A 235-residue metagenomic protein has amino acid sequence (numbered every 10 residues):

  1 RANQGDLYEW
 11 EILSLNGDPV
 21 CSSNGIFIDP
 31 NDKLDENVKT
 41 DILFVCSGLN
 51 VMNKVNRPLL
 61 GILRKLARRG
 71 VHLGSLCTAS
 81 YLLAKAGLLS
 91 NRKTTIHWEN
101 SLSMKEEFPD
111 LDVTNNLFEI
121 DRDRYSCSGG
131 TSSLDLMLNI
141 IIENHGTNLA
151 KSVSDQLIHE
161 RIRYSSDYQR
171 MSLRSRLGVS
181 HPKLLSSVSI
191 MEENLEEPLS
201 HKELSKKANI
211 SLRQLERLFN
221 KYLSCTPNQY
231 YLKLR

Functional and structural regions predicted by a protein language model:
R1-L73, L83-K85, I142, K151 (+1 more regions): Extended, subdomain-level signal for the structured scaffold at the beginning of enzyme domains
S14-N16, D32, W98, L117 (+1 more regions): Residues at the C-termini of beta-strands that transition into short coil/loop
N50-M52, S80-L82, S90, L102: Glycine-rich nucleotide phosphate-binding loop and flanking beta-alpha elements of Rossmann-like dinucleotide-binding
L73-G74, T95, T114, Y125: Structural detector of well-ordered beta-strand residues that form the stable sheet scaffold of enzyme domains
Y81-L89, S133-L136: Acidic/polar active-site rim loop that often engages polyanionic ligands
S90-F118, S152-V153, L157: A conserved active-site-flanking secondary-structure segment within enzyme catalytic domains
N115-I158: Conserved anion/nucleotide-ligand pocket segment
